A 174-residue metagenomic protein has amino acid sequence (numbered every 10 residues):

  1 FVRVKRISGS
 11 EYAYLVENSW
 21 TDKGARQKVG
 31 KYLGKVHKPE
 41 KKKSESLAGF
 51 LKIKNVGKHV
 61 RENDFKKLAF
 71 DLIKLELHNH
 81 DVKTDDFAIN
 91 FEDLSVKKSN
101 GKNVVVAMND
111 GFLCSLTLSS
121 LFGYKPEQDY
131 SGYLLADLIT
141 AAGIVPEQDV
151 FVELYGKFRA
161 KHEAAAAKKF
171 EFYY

Functional and structural regions predicted by a protein language model:
F1-Y174: Dynamic "connector" segments at or just before major functional cores
